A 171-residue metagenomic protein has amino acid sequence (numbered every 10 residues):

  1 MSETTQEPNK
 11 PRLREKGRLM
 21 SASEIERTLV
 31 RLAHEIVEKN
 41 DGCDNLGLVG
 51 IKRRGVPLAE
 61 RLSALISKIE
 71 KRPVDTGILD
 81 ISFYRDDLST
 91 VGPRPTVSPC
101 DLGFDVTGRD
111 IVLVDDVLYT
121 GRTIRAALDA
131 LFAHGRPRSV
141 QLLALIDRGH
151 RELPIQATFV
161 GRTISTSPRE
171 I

Functional and structural regions predicted by a protein language model:
M1-I171: PRPP-associated nucleotide enzymes
